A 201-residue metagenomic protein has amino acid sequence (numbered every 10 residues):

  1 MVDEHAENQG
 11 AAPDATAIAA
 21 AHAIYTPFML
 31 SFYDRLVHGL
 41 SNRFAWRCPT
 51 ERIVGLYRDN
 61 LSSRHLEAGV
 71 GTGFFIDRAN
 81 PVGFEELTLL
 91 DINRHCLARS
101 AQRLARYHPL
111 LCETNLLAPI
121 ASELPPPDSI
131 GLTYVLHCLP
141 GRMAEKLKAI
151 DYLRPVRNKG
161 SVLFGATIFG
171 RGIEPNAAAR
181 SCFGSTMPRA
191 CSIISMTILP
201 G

Functional and structural regions predicted by a protein language model:
V2-N60, F74, R171-G172: Conserved class I S-adenosyl-L-methionine
R64-P119: Class I SAM-dependent methyltransferase SAM/SAH-binding core
A79, Y152-L153: Class I S-adenosylmethionine-dependent transferase superfamily signal
P119-P125: Short amphipathic alpha-helix with an adjacent loop that forms part of the alpha/beta core around
G131-Y134: A conserved beta-strand element that flanks and buttresses the S-adenosyl-L-methionine
L139-Y152: A short, conserved alpha-helix within the catalytic core of class I
R157-L163: Short glycine-dipeptide loop
F164-G201: C-terminal alpha-helical "lid/dimerization" subdomain adjacent to the S-adenosyl-L-methionine
